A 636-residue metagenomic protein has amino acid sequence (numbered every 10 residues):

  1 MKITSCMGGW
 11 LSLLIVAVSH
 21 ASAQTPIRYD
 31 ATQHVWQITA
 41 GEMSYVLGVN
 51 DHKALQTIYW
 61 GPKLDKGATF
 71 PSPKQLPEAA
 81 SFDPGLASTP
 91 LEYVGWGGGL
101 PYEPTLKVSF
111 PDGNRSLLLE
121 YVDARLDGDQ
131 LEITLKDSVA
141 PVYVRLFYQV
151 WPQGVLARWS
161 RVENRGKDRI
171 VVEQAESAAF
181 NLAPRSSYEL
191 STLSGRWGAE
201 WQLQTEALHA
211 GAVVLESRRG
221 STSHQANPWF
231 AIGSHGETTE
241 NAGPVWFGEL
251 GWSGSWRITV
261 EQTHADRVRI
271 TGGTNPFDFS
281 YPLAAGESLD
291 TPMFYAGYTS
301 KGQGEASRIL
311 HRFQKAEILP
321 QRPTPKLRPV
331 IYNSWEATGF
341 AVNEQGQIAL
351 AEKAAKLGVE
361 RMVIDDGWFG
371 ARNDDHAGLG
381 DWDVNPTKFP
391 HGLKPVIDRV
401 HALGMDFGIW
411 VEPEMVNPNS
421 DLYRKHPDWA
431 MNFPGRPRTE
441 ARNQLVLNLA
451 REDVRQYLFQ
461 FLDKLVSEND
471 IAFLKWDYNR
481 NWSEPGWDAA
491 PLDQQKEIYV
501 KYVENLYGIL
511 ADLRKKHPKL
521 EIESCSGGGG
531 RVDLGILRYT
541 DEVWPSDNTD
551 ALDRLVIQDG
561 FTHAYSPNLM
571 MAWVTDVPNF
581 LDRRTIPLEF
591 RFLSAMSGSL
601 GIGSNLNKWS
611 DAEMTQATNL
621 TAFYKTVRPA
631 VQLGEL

Functional and structural regions predicted by a protein language model:
G8-S19: Bacterial N-terminal signal peptides
A21-A23, R531: Boundary at the C-terminal end of the N-terminal hydrophobic targeting segment
I27-Q37, L55-E261, F277: Polysaccharide-binding surfaces and accessory modules of carbohydrate-active proteins
L106-S109, S116-Y121, Y281-S300: Short Pro-Gly-centered flexible turn/kink motifs
R328-S334, E360, I364, F407-V411 (+3 more regions): Hydrophobic faces of well-ordered beta-strands that scaffold small-molecule active sites in alpha/beta enzyme cores
S334-R424, W429-M431, D453-Q460, K501-A511: Aromatic- and glycine-enriched glycan-recognition loops and surfaces that form the carbohydrate-binding subsites
N385-G392, V396-A402, Y423-E589, L593 (+1 more regions): Active-site neighborhood of glycoside hydrolase catalytic domains
G603-L636: Glycan-recognition and catalytic regions of carbohydrate-active enzymes
